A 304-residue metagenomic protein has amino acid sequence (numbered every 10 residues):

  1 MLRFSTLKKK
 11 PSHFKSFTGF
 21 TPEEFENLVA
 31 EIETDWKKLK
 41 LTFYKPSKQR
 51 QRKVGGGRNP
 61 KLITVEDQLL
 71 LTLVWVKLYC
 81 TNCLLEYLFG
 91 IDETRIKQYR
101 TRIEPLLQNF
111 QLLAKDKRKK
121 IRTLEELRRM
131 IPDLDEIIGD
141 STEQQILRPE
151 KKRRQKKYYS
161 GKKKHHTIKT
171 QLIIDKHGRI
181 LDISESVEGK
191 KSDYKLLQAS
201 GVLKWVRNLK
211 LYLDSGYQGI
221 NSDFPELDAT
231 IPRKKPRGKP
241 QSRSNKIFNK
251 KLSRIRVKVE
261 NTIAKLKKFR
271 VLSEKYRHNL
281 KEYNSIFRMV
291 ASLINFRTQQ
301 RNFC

Functional and structural regions predicted by a protein language model:
M1-N59, N302: Charged, often Cys/His-bearing segments associated with DNA-binding zinc-finger transcription factors
T18, K61, W75, E86-F89: Short, charged/polar micro-motifs that form catalytic or ligand-binding hotspots
T21, T64, Q241-R243: Ser/Thr-centered flexible coil motifs
A30, T34-L41, K77-T81, P105 (+1 more regions): Short helix-loop boundary/capping segments at the starts of domains
V54-N59, L69-T72, T123-E126, K169: Short, charged beta->alpha transition segments
T64-L78: Short, amphipathic alpha-helical "recognition" segments used to contact nucleic acids or chromatin
N82-Q108, L112-C304: Short, well-ordered secondary-structure "scaffold" segments embedded in the functional core of diverse domains
